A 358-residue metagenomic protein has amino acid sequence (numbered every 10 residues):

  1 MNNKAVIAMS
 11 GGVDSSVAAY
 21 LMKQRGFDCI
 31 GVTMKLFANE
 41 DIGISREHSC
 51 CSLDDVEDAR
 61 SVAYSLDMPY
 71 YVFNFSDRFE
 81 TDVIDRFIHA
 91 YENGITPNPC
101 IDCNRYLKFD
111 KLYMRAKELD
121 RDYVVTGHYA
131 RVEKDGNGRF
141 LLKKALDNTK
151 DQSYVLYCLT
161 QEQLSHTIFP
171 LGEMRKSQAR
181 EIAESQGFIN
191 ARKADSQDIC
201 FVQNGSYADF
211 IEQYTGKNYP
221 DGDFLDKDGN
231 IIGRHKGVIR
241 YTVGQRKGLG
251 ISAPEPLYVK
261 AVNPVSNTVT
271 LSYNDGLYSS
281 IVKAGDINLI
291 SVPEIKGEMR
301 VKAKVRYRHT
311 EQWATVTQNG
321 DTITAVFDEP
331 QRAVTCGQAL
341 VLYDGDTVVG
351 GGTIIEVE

Functional and structural regions predicted by a protein language model:
M1-Y157, I168, S177-Q178, E184: ATP-dependent adenylation/nucleotidyltransferase module used to activate substrates
G127-E133, R139-E358: AMP-forming adenylation/ATP pyrophosphatase catalytic core
